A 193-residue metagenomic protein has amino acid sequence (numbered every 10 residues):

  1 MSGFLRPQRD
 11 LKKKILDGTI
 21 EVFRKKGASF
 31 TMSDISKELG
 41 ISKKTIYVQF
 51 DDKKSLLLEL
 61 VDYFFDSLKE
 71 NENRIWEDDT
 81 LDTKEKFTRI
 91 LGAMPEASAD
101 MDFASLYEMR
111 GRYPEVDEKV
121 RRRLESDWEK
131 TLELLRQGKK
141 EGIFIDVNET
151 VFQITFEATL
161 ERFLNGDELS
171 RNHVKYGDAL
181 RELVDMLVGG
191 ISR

Functional and structural regions predicted by a protein language model:
M1-K13: N-terminal intrinsically disordered/low-complexity leader segments
M1-S2, E85, R89, E133-Q137 (+3 more regions): C-terminal peripheral helix-coil segments that are non-catalytic and often amphipathic
K14, G18, V22-S55, E59: Helix-turn-helix
K54-F64, L68, M101: Alpha-helical DNA-contacting segments of helix-turn-helix folds
E59, N73-D100, F152-F156: Hydrophobic alpha-helical connector segments
I75, D79, M101, S105-G111 (+1 more regions): Secondary-structure edge/capping motif, primarily at the C-terminal ends of alpha-helices and the immediately following
P95-K130: Short secondary-structure transition hinges
Y113, E125-F156, L160: Hydrophobic alpha-helical bundle segments that form small-molecule/ligand-binding pockets
